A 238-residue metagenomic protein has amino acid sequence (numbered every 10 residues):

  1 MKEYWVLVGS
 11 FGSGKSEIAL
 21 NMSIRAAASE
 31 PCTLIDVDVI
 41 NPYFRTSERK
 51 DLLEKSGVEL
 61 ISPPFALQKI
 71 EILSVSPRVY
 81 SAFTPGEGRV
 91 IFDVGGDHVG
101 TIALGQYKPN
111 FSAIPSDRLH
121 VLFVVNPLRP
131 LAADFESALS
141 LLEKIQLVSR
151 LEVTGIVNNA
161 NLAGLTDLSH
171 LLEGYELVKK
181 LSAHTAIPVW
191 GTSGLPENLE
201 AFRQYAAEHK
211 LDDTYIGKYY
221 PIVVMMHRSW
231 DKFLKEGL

Functional and structural regions predicted by a protein language model:
L7: Hydrophobic anchor at the beta1->P-loop junction of P-loop NTPases
G12: Walker A (P-loop) phosphate-binding loop of P-loop NTPases
K15: Conserved lysine of the Walker
I18, M22: Hydrophobic positions on the alpha1 helix immediately C-terminal to the Walker A/P-loop
R25-I72, R78: N-terminal phosphate/diphosphate-binding loop that engages ATP/GTP or pyrophosphate donors across diverse enzyme folds
P63-Q68, G88-A103: Switch II (G3) loop of P-loop NTPases
G86-V90, L119-H120: Loop/turn-to-beta-strand initiation segments
V99-D213, S229: Conserved catalytic-core segment of NTP-binding enzymes
